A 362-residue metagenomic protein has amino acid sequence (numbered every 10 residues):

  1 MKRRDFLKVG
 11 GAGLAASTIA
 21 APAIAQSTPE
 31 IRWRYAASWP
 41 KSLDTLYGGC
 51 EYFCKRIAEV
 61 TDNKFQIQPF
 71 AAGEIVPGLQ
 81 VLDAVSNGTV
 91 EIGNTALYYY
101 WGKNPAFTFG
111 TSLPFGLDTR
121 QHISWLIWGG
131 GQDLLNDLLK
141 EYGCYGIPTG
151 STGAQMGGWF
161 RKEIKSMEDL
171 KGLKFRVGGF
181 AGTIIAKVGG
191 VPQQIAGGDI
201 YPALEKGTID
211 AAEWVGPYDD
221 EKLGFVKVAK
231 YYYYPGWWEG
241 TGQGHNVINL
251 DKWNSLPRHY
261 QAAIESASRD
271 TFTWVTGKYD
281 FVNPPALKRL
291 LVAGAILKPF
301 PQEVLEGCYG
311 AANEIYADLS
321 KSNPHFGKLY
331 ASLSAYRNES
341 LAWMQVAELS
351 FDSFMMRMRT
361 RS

Functional and structural regions predicted by a protein language model:
K2-H122, D133-S362: N-terminal secretory/targeting leader peptides
